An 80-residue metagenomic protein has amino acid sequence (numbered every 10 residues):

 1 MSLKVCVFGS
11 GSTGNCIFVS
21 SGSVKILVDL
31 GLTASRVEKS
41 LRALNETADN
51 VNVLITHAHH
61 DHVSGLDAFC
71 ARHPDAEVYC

Functional and structural regions predicted by a protein language model:
M1-L44: Conserved beta-strand hairpin/beta-sheet module of binuclear metal-dependent hydrolase folds, prominently
A34-C80: Active-site metal-binding motif and surrounding structural segment of the metallo-beta-lactamase
